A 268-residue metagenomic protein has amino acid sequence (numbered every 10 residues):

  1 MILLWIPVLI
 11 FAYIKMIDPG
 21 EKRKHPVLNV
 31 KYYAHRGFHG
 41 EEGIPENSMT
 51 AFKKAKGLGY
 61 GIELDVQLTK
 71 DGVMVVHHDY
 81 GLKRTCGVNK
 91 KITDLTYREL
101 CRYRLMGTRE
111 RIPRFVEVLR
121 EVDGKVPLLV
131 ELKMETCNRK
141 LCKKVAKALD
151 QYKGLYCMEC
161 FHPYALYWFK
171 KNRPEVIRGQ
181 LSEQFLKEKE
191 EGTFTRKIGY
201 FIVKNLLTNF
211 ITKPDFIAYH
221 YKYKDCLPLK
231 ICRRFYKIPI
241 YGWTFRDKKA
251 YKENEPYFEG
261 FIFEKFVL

Functional and structural regions predicted by a protein language model:
M1-L268: Phosphate-group recognition and catalysis centered on beta-loop-alpha active-site segments
